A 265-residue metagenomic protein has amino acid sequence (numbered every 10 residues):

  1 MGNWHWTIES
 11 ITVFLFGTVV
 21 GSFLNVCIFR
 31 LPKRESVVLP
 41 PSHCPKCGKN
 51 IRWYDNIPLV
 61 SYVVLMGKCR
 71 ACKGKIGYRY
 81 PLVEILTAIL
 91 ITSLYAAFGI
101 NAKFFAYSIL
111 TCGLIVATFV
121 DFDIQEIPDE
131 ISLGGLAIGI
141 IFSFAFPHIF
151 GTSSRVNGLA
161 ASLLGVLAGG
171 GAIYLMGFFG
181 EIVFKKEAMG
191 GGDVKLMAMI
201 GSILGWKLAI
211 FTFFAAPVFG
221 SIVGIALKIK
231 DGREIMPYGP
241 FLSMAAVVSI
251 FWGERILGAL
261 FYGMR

Functional and structural regions predicted by a protein language model:
M1-P32, A145, T152-S153: Long, highly hydrophobic alpha-helical transmembrane signal-anchor segments
N3-I11, G77, P81, I100-F104 (+5 more regions): Hydrophobic, aromatic-rich alpha-helical transmembrane segments and their membrane-interface anchor motifs
I11, L15, V19, F23 (+14 more regions): Generic alpha-helical transmembrane segments of integral inner-membrane proteins, especially permease/transport modules
L24-R79: Membrane-proximal soluble regions of multi-pass membrane proteins
N25-R30, M66-G74, L114-E126, Y174-K186 (+1 more regions): C-terminal ends of transmembrane helices
M66, R70-L136: Long, charge-rich boundary regions
F104-F105, I109-F219, G258-R265: Functional transmembrane core segments of multi-pass inner-membrane proteins
G190-G192, A226-V248: Interfacial loop-to-transmembrane junctions
